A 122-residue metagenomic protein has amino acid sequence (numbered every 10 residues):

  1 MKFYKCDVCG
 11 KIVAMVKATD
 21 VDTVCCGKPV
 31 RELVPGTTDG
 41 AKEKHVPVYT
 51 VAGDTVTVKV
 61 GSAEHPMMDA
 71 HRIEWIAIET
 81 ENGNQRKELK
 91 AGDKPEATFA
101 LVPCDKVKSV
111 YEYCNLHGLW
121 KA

Functional and structural regions predicted by a protein language model:
F3, D22, Y111: Residues immediately within or flanking Cys/His clusters that coordinate Zn2+ in small zinc-binding modules
C6-C9, C25, C114: Short cysteine-rich clusters marking metal-coordination/redox-active sites
V13, P29-V30, G118: Cys/His-rich microdomains that often coordinate metals
M15-T19, L33-G36, A122: Short Cys/His-rich "knuckle" micro-motifs
T19-V30: Cysteine-rich micro-motifs
V60-M68: Short amphipathic, basic-aromatic surface patches that mediate peripheral association with negatively charged
P95-F99: Short strand-edge motifs at loop-to-beta-strand transitions and within beta-strands of extracellular beta-rich domains
N115-A122: Short acidic/polar inter-strand loop motif in beta-rich domains
